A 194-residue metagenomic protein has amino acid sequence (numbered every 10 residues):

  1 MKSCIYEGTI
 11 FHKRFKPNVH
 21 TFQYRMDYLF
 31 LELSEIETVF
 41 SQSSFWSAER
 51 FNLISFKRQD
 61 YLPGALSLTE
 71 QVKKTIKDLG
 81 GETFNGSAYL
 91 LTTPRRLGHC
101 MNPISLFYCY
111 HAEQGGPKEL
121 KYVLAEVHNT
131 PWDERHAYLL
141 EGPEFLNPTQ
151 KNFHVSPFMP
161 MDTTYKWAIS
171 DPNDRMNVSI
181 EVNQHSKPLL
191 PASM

Functional and structural regions predicted by a protein language model:
M1-M194: Mature, function-bearing regions of proteins
